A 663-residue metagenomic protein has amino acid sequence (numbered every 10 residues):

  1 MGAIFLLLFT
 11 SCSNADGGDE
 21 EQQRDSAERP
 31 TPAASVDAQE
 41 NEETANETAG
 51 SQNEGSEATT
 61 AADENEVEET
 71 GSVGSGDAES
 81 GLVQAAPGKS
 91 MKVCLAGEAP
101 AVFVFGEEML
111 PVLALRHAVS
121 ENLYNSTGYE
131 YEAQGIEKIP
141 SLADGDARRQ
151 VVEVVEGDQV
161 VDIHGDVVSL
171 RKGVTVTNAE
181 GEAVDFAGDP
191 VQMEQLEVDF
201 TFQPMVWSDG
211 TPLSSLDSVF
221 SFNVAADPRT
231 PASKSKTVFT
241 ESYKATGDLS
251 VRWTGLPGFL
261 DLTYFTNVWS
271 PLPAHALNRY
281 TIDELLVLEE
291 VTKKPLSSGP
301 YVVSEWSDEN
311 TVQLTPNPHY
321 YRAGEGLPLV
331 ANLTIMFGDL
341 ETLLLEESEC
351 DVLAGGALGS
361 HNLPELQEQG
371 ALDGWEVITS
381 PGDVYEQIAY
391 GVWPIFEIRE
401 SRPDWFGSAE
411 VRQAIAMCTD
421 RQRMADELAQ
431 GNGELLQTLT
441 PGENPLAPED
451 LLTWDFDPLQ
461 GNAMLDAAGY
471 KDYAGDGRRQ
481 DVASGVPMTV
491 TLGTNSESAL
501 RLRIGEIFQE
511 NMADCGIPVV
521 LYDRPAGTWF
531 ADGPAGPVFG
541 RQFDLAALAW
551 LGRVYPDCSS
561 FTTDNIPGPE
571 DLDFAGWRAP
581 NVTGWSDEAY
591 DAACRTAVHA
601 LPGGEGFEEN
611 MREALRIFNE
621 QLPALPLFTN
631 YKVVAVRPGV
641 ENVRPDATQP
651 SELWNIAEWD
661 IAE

Functional and structural regions predicted by a protein language model:
S90-L95, R116, S214-N223, D248-T254 (+8 more regions): Alpha-helical secondary-structure segments
K92-G188, L296: N-terminal lobe/hinge region of extracytoplasmic solute-binding protein
A114, S307-T311, P316-P318, T379-A389 (+4 more regions): Detector for C-terminal structural segments
H117, E121, S126-E130, D227 (+5 more regions): Gly/Pro-rich hinge or "lid" segments in bacterial periplasmic/extracellular proteins
A133, D146-E156, V160-G188, T311-R322 (+3 more regions): Append "and occasionally in soluble cytosolic enzymes with long acidic Gly/Pro-rich linkers
E197-T201, V206, P212-V219, S233-D283 (+3 more regions): Surface-exposed binding/hinge segments that line and control ligand-binding clefts or catalytic entry sites
T201-F202, E289, H319-L366, Q509 (+1 more regions): Ligand-site clamp/hinge motif
A225, P231-S233, E241-T246, S304-T315 (+4 more regions): Extracellular/periplasmic solute-recognition and catalytic clefts
